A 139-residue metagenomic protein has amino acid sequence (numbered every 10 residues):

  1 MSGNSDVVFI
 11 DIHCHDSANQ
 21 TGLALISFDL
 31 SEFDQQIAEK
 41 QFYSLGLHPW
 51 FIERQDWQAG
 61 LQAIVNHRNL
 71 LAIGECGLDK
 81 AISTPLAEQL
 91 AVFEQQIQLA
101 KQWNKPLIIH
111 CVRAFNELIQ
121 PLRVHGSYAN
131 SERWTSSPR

Functional and structural regions predicted by a protein language model:
M1-R139: Mid-domain alpha/beta scaffold segments of enzyme catalytic cores
